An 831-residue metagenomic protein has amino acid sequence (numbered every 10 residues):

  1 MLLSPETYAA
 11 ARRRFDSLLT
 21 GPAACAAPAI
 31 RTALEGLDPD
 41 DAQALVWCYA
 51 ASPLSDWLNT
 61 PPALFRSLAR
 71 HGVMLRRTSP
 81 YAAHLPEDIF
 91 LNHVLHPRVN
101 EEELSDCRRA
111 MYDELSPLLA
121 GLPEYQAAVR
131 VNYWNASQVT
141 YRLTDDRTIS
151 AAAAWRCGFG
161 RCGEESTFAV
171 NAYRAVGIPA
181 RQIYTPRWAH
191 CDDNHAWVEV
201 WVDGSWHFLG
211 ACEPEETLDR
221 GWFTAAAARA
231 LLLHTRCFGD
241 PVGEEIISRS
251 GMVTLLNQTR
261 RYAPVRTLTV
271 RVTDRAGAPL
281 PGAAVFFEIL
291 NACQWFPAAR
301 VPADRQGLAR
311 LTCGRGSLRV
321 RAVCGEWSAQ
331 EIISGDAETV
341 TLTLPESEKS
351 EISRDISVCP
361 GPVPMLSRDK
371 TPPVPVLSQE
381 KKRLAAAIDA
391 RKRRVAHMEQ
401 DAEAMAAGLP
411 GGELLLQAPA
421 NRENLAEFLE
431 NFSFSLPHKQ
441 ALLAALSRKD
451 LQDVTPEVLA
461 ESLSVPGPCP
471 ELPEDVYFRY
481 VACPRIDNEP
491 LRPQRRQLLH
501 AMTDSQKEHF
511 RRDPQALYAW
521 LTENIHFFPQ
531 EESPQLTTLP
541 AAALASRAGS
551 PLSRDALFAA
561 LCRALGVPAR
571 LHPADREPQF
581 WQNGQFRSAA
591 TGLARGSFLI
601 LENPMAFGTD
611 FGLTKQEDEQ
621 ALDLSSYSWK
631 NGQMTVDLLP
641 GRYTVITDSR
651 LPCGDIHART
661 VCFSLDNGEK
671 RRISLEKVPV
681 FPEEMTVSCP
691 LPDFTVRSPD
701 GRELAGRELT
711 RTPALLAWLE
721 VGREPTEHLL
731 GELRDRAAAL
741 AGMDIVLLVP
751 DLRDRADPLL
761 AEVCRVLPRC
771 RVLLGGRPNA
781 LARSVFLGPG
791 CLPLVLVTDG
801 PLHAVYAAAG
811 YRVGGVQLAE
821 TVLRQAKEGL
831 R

Functional and structural regions predicted by a protein language model:
P5-C157, A390-K392, A396-S546, A556: Secondary-structure boundary elements
D113-Y133, R142-A152, C157-R249, N257 (+6 more regions): Hydrophobic/aromatic-rich core segments of domains that either
D203, D304-E326, I333-D336, N431-S435 (+2 more regions): Short Pro-Gly-centered beta-turn/loop motif in secreted/extracellular proteins
R266-G277, R595-M605: A short, amphipathic beta-strand motif
R275-Q294, R315-G316, P604-L624, G641: Short, ordered, surface-exposed loop/turn motifs in non-cytosolic proteins
N291-C313, E617-Q633: Short, acidic Ser/Thr/Gly-rich low-complexity loop/linker segments typical of extracellular and cell-surface proteins
G706-L729, L733, V746-L748: Short active-site neighborhood of thiol/selenol oxidoreductases, capturing the structured segment around
L760-L792: Short, internal strand/loop/helix patches that form the active-site neighborhood or redox-interaction surface
